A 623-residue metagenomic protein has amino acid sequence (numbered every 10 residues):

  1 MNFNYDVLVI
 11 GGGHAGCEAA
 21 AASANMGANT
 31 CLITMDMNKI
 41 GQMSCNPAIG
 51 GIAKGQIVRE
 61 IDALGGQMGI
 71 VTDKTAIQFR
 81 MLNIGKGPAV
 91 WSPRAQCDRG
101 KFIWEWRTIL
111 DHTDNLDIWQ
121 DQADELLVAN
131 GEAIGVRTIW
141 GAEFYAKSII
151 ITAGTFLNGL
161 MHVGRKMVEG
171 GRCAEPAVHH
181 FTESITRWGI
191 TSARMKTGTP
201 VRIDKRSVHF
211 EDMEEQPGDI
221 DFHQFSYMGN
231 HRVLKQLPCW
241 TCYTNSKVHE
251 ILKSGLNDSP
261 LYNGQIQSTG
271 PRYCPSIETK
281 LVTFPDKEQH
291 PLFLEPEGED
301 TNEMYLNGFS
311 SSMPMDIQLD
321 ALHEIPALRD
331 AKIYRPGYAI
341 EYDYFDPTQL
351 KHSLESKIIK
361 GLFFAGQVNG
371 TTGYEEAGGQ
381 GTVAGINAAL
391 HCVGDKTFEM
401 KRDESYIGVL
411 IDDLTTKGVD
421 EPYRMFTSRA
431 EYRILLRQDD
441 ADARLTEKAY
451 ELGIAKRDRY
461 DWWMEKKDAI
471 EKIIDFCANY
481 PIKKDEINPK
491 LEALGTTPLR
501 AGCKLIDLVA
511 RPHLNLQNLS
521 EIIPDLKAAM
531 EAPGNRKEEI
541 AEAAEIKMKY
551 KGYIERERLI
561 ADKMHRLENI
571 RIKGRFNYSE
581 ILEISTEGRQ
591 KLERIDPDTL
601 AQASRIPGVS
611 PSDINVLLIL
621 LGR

Functional and structural regions predicted by a protein language model:
N2-A15: Beta1/beta-strand and adjacent pyrophosphate-binding region of the FAD-binding site in flavoprotein oxidoreductases
F3-Y5, I139-S148: Core beta-strand elements of the Rossmann-like FAD/NAD(P) dinucleotide-binding domain in flavoenzyme oxidoreductases
I10, E143-G154: Short hydrophobic core segments
A21-E125, A129, W140, T152-R172 (+3 more regions): Conserved N-terminal/central alpha/beta ligand/cofactor-binding core
N38, K54, E183-L319, T416-R500 (+2 more regions): An anion/pyrophosphate-binding glycine-rich loop and adjacent beta-alpha core in soluble alpha-beta enzymes
Y305-T371, F398-D412, K537-K591, D596: A glycine-rich dinucleotide-binding beta-alpha-beta segment and adjacent secondary-structure elements that constitute
A377-F398: Internal hydrophobic alpha-helix adjacent to the cofactor/substrate pocket in enzyme cavities
R429, T446-N615, I619-G622: Extended, charge-enriched "interface" segments that sit outside catalytic cores
